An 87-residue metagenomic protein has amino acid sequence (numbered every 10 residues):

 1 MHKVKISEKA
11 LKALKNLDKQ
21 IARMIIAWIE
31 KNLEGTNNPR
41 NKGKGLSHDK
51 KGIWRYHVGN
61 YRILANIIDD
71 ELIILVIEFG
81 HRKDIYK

Functional and structural regions predicted by a protein language model:
M1-E8, K12, R23, A27 (+2 more regions): Enriched for short, Lys/Arg-rich terminal
D18-K19: Short helix-coil-helix linker/hinge
K31-R55: A short, surface-exposed loop/turn module that caps and links secondary-structure elements
